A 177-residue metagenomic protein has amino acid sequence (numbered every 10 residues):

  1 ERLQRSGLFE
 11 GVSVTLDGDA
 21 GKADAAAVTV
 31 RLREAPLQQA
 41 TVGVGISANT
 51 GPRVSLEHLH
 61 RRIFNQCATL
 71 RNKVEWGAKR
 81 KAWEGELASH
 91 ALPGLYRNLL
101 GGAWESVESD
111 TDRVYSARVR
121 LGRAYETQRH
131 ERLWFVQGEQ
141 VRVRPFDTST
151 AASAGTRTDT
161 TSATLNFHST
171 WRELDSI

Functional and structural regions predicted by a protein language model:
E1-I177: Gram-negative/organellar outer-membrane beta-barrel architecture
